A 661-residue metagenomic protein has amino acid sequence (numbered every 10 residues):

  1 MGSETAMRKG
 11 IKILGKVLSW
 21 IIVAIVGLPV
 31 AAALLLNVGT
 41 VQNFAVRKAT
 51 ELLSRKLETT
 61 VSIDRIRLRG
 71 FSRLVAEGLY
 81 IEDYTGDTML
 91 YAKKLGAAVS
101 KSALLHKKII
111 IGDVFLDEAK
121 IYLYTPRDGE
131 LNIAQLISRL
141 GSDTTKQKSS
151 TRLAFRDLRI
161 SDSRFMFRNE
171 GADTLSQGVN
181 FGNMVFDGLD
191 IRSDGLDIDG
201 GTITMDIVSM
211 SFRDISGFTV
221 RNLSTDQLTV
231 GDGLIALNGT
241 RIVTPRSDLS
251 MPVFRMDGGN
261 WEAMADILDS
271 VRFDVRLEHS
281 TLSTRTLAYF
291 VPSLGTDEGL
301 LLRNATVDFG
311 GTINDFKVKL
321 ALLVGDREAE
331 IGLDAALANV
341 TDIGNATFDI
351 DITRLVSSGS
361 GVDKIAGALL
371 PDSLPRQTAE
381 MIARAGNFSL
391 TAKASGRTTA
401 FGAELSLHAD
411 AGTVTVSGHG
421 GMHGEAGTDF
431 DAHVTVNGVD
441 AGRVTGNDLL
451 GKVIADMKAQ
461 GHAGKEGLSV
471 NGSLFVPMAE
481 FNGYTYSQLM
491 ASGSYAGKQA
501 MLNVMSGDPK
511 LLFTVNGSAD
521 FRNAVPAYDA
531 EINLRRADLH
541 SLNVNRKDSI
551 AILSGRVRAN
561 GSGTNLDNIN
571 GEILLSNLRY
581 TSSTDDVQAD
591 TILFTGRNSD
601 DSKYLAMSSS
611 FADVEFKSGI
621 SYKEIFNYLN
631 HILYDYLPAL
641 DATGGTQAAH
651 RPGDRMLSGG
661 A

Functional and structural regions predicted by a protein language model:
G2, A6-K9, T59, G78-N222 (+4 more regions): Secondary-structure transition motifs
G2-L57: N-terminal type II signal-anchor transmembrane helix that functions as the membrane-insertion/stop-transfer segment
R55-T85: N-terminal leader/targeting pre-sequences
R65, G78, V99-K101, E118 (+20 more regions): Residues on the solvent-exposed faces and adjacent turns of beta-rich solenoids used to engage binding targets
T85-V99, I111, D128, A172-I191 (+17 more regions): Amphipathic hydrophobic-ligand
Y122-Y124, M166-G171, S211, T281-R285 (+12 more regions): Gram-negative outer-membrane beta-barrel proteins
F155-S163, L474, I573-L575, R655-A661: Tryptophan-anchored aromatic micro-motifs
V208-M210, I235-T240, D315-L323, T399-H408 (+6 more regions): Transmembrane beta-strand segments that form the barrel wall of outer-membrane beta-barrel proteins
